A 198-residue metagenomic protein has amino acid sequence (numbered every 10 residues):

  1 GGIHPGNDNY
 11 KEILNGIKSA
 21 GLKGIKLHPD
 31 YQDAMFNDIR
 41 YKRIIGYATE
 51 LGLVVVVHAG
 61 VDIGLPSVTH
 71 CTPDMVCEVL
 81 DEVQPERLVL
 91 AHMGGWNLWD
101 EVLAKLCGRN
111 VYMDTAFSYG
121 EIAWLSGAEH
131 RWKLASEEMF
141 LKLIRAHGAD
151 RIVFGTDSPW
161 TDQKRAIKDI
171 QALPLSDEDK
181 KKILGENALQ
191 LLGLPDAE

Functional and structural regions predicted by a protein language model:
G1-C71, E198: Active-site gating/metal-coordination segments in enzymes
P5-D8, Q32, V61-L65, G94-V102 (+2 more regions): Active-site environment of divalent metal-dependent phosphoester hydrolases
N9-K18, N37-Y41, L65-E82, N97-C107 (+3 more regions): Distinct, well-ordered alpha-helical segments
N15, L141-K142, A146-R151, D162-E198: Mid-to-C-terminal alpha-helical segments outside catalytic/metal-binding sites
I17, I25, A48, H92 (+5 more regions): Conserved, mostly hydrophobic/aromatic
A20-K23, L51-L53, Q84-L88, R109-V111 (+1 more regions): Short, well-ordered coil/turn segments that N-cap beta-strands
A91-M93, D114-A116, H147-K164: Short acidic/histidine-rich active-site segments
Y112-E129: His/Asp/Glu-enriched short active-site or ligand-binding loop at hydrolase and phosphoryl-transfer sites
